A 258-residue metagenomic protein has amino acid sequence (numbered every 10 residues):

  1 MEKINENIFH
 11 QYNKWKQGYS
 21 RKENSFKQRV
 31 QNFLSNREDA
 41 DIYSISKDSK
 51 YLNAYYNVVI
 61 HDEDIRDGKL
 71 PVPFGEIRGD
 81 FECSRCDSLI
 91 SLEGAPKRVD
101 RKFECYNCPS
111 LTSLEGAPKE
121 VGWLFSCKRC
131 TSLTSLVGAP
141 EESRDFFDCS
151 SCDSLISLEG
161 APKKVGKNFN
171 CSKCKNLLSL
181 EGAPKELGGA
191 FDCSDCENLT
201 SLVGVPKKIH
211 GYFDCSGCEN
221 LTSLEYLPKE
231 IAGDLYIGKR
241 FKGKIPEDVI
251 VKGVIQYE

Functional and structural regions predicted by a protein language model:
M1-E82, K242-E258: N-terminal capping/linker segments that flank leucine-rich repeat
F9, S20-K22, I90, T112 (+1 more regions): Helix-centric, low-specificity signal for extended rod-like, repetitive segments
S46-S49, K69-P73, L92-G94, E115-G116 (+5 more regions): Leucine-rich repeat
A54-R66, I77-S88, P96-S110, P118-S132 (+6 more regions): Concave beta-strand-loop units of leucine-rich repeat
